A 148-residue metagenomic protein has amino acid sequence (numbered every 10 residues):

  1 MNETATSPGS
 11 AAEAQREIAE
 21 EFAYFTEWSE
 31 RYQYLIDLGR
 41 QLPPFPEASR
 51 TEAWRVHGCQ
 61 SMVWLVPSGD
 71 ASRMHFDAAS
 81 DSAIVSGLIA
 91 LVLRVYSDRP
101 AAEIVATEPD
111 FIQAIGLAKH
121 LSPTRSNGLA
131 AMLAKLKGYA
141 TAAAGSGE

Functional and structural regions predicted by a protein language model:
N2-T6: Intrinsically disordered, low-complexity regions enriched in acidic/Ser/Thr/Pro/Gln residues
G9-A48: Extended low-complexity intrinsically disordered regions
Y24-W28, A79-I84, T124: Structural motif
R31, S61, I84-I89, P100 (+2 more regions): Amphipathic alpha-helical interface surfaces
G39, V95-Y96, L136, A140: Generic structural signal for hydrophobic core residues of well-folded globular domains
E47-S68: Structured beta-strand/loop patches that form or line metal/cofactor-binding pockets in enzymes
V66-S82, L93-Y96: Conserved interaction-surface patches within small, structured recognition/assembly domains
S80, A102, T107, F111-E148: C-terminal binding/interaction regions
